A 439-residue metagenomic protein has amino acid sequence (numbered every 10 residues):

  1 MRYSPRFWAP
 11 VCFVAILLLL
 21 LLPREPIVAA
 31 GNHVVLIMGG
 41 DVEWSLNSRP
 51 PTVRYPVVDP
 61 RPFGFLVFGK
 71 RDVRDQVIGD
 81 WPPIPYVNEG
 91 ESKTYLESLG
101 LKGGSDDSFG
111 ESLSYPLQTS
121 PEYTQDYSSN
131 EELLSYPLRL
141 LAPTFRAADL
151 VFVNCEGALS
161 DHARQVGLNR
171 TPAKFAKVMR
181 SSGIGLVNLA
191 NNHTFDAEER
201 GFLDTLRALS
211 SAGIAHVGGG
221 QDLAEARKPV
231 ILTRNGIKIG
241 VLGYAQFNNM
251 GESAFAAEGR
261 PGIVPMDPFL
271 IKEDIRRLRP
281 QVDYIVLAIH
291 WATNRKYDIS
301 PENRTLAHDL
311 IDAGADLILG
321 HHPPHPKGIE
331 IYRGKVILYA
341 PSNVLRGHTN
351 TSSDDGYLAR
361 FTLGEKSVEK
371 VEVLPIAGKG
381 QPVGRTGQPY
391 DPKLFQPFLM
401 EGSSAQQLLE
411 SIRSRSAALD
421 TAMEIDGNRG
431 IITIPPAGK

Functional and structural regions predicted by a protein language model:
R2-C12: Bacterial N-terminal signal peptides that target proteins for export
R6, L19-L20, L140: Hydrophobic alpha-helical transmembrane segments of integral membrane proteins, especially lipid-exposed positions
V11-L20: Bacterial N-terminal signal peptides
P26-K439: Acidic, metal/ion-coordinating pockets
